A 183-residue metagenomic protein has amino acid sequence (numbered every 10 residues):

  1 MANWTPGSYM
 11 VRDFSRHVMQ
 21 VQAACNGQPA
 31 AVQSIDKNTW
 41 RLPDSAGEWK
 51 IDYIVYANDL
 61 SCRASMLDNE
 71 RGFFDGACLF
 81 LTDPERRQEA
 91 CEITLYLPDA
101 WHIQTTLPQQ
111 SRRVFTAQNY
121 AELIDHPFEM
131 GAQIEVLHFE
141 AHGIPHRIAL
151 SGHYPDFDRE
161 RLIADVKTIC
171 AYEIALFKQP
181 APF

Functional and structural regions predicted by a protein language model:
A2-Y9: Short amphipathic, basic-aromatic surface patches that mediate peripheral association with negatively charged
V11-Q20, A24, Q28-F183: Non-catalytic architectural context of zinc metalloproteases
